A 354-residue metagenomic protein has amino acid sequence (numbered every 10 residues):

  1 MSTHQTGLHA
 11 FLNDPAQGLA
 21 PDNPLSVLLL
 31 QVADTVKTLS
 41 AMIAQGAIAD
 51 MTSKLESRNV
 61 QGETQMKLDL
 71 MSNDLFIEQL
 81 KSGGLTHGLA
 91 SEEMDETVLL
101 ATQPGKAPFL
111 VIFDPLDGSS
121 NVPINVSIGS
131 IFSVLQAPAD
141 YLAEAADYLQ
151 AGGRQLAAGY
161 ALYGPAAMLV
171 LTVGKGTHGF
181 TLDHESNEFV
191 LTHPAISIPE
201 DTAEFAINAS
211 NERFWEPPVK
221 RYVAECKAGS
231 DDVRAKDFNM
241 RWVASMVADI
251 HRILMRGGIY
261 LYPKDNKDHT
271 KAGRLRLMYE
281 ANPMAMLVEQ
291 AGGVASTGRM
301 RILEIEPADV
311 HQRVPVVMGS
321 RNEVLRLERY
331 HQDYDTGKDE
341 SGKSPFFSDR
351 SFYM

Functional and structural regions predicted by a protein language model:
M1-D50, S57-R58, L70-M354: IMPase-like, lithium-sensitive Mg2+-dependent phosphomonoesterase catalytic core
E63-M71: Short coil/turn segments at secondary-structure boundaries
